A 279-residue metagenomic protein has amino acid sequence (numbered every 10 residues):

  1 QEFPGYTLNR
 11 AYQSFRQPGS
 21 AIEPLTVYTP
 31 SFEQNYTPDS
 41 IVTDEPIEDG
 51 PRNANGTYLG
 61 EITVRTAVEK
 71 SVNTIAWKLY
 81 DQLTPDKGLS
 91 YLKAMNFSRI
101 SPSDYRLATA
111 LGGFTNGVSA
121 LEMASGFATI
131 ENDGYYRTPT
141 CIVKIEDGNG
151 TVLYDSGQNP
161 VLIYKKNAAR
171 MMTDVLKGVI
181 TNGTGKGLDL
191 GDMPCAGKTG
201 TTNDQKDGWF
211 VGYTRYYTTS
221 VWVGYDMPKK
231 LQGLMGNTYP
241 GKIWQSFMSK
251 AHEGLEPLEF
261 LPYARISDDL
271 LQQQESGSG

Functional and structural regions predicted by a protein language model:
Q1, E33-Y36, M95-S98, F127-G134: Short capping motifs at secondary-structure boundaries
Q1-R16, A21, S40, L92: Periplasmic/cell-envelope proteins involved in peptidoglycan metabolism and beta-lactam response
E2-S14, G117-S125, T129-G279: A penicillin-recognizing enzyme superfamily signal
Q17-V42, A67, G126-I130, M172 (+2 more regions): Active-site SXXK
S20-L25, E69, N73, A108 (+4 more regions): Short alpha-helical patches at coil-to-helix transitions and adjacent helical residues in well-structured domains
Y36-L89, R106, Y136, G148-G178: Conserved catalytic neighborhood of penicillin-recognizing serine enzymes
S40-T43, T66, A76-Y80, Y91 (+6 more regions): Structural recognition of the beta-strand scaffold that forms the well-ordered cores of secreted hydrolase catalytic
P51-N53, T84-S125, C141: Mid-domain, small-residue-enriched loop/turn segments at the edges of structured enzyme/sensor domains
